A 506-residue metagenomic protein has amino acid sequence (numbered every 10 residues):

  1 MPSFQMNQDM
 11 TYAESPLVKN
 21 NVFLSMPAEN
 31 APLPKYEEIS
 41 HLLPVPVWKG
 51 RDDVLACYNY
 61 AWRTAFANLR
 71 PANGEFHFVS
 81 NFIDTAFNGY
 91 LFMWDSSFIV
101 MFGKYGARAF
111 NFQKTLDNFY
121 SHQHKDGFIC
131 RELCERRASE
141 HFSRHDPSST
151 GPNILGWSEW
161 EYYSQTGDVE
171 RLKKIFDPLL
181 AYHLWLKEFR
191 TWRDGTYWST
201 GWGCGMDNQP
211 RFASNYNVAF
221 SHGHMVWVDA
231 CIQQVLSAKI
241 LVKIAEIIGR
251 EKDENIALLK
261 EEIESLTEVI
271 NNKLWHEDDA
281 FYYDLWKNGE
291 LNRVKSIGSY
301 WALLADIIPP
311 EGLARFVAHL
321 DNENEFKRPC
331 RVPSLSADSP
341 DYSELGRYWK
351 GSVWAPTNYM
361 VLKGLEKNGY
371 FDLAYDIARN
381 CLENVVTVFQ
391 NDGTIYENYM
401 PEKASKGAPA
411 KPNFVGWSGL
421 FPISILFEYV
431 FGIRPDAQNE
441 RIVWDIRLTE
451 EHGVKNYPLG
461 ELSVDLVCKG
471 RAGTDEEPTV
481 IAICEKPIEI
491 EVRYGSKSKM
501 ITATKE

Functional and structural regions predicted by a protein language model:
M1-G89, V169-K174, L180-K187, A245-I247 (+3 more regions): Acidic/polar, glycine-enriched structural segments that form the non-catalytic walls/loops of the carbohydrate-binding
F4-K19, W48-L91, K114-D146, T191-V226 (+7 more regions): Extended glycan-interaction surfaces of carbohydrate-active proteins
L17-V18, F23, A28-E29, N288 (+2 more regions): Secondary-structure transition/turn motif
L43-P46, F82-D84, W94-V100, Y359-K363 (+1 more regions): Glycine- and acidic
V45-L55, G103-L116, Y162-L180, K243-T267 (+3 more regions): Structural helix-adjacent loops and short alpha-helical linkers that scaffold large soluble proteins
Y60-A67, N118, P178-W192, Q233 (+4 more regions): Alpha-helical scaffold segments in carbohydrate-active enzymes
G89-W202, W227-C231, V235, S352-A374 (+2 more regions): Aromatic-rich carbohydrate-recognition surfaces in CAZymes
H319-F326, S343, R347, K363 (+1 more regions): Non-catalytic C-terminal accessory modules of carbohydrate-active enzymes
